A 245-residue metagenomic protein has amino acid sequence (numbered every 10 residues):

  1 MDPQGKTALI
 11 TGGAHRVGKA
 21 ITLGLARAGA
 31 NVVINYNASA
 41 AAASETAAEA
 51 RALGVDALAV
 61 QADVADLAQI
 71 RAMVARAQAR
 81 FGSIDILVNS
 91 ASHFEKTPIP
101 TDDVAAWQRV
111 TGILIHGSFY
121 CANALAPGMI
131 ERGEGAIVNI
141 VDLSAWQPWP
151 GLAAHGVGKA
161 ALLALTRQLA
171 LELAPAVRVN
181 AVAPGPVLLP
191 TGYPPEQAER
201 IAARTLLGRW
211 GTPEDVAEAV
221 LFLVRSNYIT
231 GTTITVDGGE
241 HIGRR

Functional and structural regions predicted by a protein language model:
T7, A14-H15: Conserved glycine-rich cofactor-binding loop
L25, S83, L163, L173-V187 (+1 more regions): Conserved Rossmann-fold SDR core element
A40, Q61-M73, V104, P213-D215: The beta1-alpha1 cofactor-binding region of Rossmann-like NAD(H)/NADP(H)-dependent oxidoreductases
P98-I99, D103-T111, I137, I201: Substrate-binding pocket helix/loop in short-chain dehydrogenase/reductase
A122, G158, T166: Active-site helix of classical SDR
P127, A170-P175: Alpha-helical segment proximal to the catalytic Tyr-Lys
T212-V236, H241: C-terminal substrate-recognition "lid" of short-chain dehydrogenase/reductases
